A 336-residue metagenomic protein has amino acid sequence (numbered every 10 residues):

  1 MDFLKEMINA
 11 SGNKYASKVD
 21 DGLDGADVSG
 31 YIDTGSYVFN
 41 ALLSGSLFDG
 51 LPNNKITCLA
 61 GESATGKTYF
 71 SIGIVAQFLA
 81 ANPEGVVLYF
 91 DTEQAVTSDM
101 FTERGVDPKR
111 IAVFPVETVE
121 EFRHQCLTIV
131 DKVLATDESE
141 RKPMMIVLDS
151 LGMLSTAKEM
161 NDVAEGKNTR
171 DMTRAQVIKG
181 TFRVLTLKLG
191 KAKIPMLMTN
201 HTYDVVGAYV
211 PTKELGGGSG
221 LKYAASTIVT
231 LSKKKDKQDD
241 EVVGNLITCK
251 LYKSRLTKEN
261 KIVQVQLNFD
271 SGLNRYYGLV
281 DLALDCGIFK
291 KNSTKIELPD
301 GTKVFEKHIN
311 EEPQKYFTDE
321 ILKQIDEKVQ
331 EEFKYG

Functional and structural regions predicted by a protein language model:
D2-R110, F122-D131: The Walker A/P-loop phosphate-binding site
D21-D27, V38, V242-N245, Y252 (+2 more regions): Peripheral, non-AAA+ core regions of ATP-driven protein-machinery
L79-A80, R104-I111, D162-D171, K213-G218: A short alpha->loop->secondary-structure connector
V96, L154-S155, V205-V206: Catalytic P-loop NTPase motifs of RecA-like helicase/translocase cores
E117-K193: Phosphate-binding/switch loop-helix module in NTP-utilizing enzymes
D171-C286: Phosphate-binding/switch region of NTP-binding enzymes
R275-V304: Long, well-ordered amphipathic alpha-helical subdomains in the mid-to-C-terminal portions of large enzyme subunits
T294-G336: Terminal-proximal interaction/regulatory segments of ATP-powered molecular machines
